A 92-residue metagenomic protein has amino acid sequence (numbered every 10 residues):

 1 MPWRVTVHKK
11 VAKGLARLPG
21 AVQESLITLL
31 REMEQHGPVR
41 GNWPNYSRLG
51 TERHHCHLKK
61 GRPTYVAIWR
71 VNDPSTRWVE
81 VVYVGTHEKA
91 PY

Functional and structural regions predicted by a protein language model:
R4, K13-R17, E24, H57-Y92: Enriched for short, Lys/Arg-rich terminal
T6-H8: PIN/NYN-family metal-dependent endoribonuclease catalytic core
L18-R40: Compact soluble domain cores
E32-G61: A short, surface-exposed loop/turn module that caps and links secondary-structure elements
